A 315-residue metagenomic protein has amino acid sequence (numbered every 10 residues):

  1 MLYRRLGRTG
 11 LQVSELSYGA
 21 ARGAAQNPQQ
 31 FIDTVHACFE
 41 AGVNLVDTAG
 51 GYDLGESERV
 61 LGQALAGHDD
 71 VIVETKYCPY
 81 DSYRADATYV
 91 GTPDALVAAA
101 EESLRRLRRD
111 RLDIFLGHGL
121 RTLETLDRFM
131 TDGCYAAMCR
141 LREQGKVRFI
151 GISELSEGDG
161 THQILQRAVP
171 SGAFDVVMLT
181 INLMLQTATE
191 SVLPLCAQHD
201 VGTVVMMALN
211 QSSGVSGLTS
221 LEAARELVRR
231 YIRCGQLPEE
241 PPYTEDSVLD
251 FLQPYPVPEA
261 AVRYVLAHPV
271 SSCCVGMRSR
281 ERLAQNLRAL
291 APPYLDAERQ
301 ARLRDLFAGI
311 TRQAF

Functional and structural regions predicted by a protein language model:
M1-T75, L306: N-terminal binding-site loop/beta-alpha segment at the start of enzyme catalytic domains that lines or forms
Y3, V35, E58, G62 (+6 more regions): Generic structural signal for well-ordered alpha-helices, preferentially at hydrophobic/aromatic core positions
L6, Y18, C38, V46 (+11 more regions): Conserved, mostly hydrophobic/aromatic
A21-G23, A49-G51, K76-Y80, G117-L120 (+4 more regions): Active-site beta-loop-alpha junctions enriched in small/polar residues
A25, G55, D81-Y83, R121-E124 (+4 more regions): Generic structural signal for helix capping and beta-alpha/helix-loop junctions
Q29, E40, A85-M178, N182-S191 (+2 more regions): Glycine/proline-rich, positively charged, aromatic-decorated active-site loop/lid region on the catalytic face
F39-E40, N44, A173, S191-F315: Structured C-terminal cap/extension of enzyme domains
